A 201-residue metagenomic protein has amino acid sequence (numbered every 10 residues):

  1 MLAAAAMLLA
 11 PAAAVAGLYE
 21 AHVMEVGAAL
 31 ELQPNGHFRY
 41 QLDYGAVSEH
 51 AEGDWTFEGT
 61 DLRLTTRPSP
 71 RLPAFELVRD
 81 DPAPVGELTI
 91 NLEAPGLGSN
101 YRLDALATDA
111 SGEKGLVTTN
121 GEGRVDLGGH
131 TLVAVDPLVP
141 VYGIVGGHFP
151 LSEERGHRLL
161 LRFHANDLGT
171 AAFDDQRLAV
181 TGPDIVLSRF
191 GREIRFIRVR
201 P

Functional and structural regions predicted by a protein language model:
M1-A10: Bacterial N-terminal signal peptides
A12-P201: Lipid interaction determinants
